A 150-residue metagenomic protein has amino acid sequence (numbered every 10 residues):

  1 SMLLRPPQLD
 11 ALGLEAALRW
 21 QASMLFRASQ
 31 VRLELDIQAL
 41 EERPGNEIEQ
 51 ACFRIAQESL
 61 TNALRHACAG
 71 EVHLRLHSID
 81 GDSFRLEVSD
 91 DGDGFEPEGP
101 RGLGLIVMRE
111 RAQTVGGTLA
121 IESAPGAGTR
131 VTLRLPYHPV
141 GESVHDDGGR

Functional and structural regions predicted by a protein language model:
S1-R150: Coiled-coil dimerization/phosphotransfer module
